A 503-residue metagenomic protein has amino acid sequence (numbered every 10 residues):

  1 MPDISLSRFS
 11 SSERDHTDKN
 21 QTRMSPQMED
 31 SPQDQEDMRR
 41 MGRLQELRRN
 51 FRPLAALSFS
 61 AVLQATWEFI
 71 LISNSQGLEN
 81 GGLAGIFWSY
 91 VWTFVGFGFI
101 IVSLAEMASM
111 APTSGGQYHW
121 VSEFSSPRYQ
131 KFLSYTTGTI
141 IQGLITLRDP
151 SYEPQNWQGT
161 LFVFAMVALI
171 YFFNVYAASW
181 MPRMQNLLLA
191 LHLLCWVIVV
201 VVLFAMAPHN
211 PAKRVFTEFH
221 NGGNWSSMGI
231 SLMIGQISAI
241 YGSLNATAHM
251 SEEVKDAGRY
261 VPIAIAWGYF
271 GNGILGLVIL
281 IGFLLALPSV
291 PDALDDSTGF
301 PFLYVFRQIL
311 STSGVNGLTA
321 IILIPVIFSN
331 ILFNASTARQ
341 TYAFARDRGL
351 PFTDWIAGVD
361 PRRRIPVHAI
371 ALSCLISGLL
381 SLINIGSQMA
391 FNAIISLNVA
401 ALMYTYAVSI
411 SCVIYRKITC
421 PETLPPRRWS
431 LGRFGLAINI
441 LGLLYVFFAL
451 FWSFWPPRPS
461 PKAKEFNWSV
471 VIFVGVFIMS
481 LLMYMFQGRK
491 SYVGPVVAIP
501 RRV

Functional and structural regions predicted by a protein language model:
M1-L83, F97-G98, V102, S491-V503: Membrane-interface "cap" regions at the ends of multi-pass membrane proteins
Q76-G81, T146-W157, A178-L189, G317-I321 (+3 more regions): Transmembrane helix-loop boundary segments of multi-pass membrane transporters
G98-V167, Y171, V326-Q340, Y404: Hydrophobic transmembrane alpha-helices that form the core helical bundles of multi-pass secondary transporters
H119-P127, T146-L147, F270-I331, L350-A393 (+1 more regions): TM-loop-TM module centered on a large, flexible mid-protein loop between adjacent transmembrane helices in multi-pass
Q130-G138, Y241-E253, V315-F352, N392-Y406 (+1 more regions): Membrane-helix boundary/coupling elements in multi-pass transport proteins
R148-Q158, N186, A190-I309, V315: Helix-loop-helix junctions that connect adjacent transmembrane segments in multi-pass membrane transporters
Q158, D354-V367, Y406-V471, G494-V497: C-terminal membrane-solvent junction of multi-pass transporters and transport-like membrane proteins
Q158-A212, F216, G242, I265-Y269 (+4 more regions): Membrane-interface loop-to-helix entry segments
